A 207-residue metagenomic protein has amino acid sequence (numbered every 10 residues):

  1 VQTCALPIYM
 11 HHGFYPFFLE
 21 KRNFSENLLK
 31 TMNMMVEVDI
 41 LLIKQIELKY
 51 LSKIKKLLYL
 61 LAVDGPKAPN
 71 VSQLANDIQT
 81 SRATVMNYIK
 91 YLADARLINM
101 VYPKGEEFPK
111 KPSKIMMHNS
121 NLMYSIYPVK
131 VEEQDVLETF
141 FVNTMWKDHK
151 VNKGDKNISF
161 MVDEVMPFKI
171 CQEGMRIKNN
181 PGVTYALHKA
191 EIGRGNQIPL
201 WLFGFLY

Functional and structural regions predicted by a protein language model:
T3-L6: Short, small-residue-biased leader/transition segments that mark boundaries at the very start of proteins
Y9: Long, charge-dense, solvent-exposed interaction surfaces that engage phosphate-rich ligands
F14-G154: Accessory nucleic acid-recognition modules appended to NTPase machines
K49-L57, F160, L200-Y207: Noncatalytic linker/hinge segments flanking ATPase motor cores
D94, M117, P167-I170, Y185: Short hydrophobic-aromatic micro-motifs
K111, D163, N179-N180: Residue-level preference for short coil/turn positions at secondary-structure junctions
F141, M145, I158-G174: Conserved catalytic cores of phosphodiester-cleaving nucleases, focusing on short active-site segments
K153-N157, C171-Y207: Catalytic cores of nucleic-acid endonucleases
